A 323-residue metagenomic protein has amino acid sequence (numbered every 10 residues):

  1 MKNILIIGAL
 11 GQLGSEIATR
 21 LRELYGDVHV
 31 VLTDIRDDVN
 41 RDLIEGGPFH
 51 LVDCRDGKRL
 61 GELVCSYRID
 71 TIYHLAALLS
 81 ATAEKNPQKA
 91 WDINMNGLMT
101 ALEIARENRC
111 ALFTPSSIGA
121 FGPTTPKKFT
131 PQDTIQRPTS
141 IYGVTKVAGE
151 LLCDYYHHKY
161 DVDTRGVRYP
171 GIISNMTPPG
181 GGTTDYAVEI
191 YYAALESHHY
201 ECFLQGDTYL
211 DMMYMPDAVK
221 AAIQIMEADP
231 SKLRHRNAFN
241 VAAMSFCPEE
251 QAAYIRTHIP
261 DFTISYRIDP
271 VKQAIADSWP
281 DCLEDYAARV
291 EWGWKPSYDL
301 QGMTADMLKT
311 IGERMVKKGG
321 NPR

Functional and structural regions predicted by a protein language model:
I4-L24: N-terminal Rossmann NAD(P)H-binding glycine-rich loop of SDR-like oxidoreductase domains
I44-D56: Rossmann-fold cofactor-recognition segment
C54-I93: NAD(P)H-binding glycine-rich loop region in Rossmannoid oxidoreductase-like domains and their noncatalytic homologs
M99-I141: Conserved Rossmann-fold NAD(P)-dependent oxidoreductase catalytic core, especially the SDR/UDP-sugar
I135, R168-P179, E189-M213, D217: A conserved pocket-lining segment of Rossmann-fold NAD(P)-dependent short-chain dehydrogenase/reductase
V147, Y160, I173-V188, M215-P216 (+1 more regions): Glycine/proline-rich active-site loop of Rossmann-fold NAD(P)-dependent oxidoreductases
L151-M176: Conserved beta-loop-beta element that borders a ligand/cofactor-binding pocket
F203-Q205, D211-R323: C-terminal substrate-binding subdomain of Rossmann-fold SDR/epimerase-dehydratase oxidoreductases
